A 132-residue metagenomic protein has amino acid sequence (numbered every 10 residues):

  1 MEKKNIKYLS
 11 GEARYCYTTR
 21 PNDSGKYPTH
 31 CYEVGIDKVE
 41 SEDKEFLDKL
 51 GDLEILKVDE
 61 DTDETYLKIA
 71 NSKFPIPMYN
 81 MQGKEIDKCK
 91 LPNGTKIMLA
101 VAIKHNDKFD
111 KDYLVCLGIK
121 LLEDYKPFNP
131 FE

Functional and structural regions predicted by a protein language model:
M1-Y66: OB-fold ssDNA-binding interfaces and closely related basic DNA-contact patches used across DNA replication/repair
T29-C31, G94-M98, C116: Extracellular structured ligand-interaction cores
G35-D37, A100-A102, G118-K120: Residue-level recognition of well-ordered beta-strand positions that form the cores of beta-sheet-rich folds across
K38-E40, N71, H105, E123: Non-catalytic surface loops within mature trypsin-like serine protease
I55-K84: Extended, solvent-exposed segments with strong compositional bias
Y79-I97, K104-Y113: Exposed beta-sheet edge/beta-hairpin loop segments within beta-rich domains
K104-N129: OB-fold/S1-family single-stranded nucleic acid-binding modules
